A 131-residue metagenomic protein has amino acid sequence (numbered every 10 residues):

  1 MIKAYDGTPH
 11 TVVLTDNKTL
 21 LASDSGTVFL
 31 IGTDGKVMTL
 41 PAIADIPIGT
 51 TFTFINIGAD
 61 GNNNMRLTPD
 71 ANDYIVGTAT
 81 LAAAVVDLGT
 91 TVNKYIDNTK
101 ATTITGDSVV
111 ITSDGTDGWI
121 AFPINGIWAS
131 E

Functional and structural regions predicted by a protein language model:
M1-V85, S113-E131: Exposed extracellular interaction/assembly regions and N-terminal maturation sites
N56, T102-T105: Sequence/structural signature of small/polar-enriched beta-strand/turn repeats that build beta-strand-rich repeat
G89-T99: A conserved acidic, glycine/proline-rich C-terminal tail/linker
T105-D114: Extracellular disulfide-bonded cysteine-rich modules/repeats
